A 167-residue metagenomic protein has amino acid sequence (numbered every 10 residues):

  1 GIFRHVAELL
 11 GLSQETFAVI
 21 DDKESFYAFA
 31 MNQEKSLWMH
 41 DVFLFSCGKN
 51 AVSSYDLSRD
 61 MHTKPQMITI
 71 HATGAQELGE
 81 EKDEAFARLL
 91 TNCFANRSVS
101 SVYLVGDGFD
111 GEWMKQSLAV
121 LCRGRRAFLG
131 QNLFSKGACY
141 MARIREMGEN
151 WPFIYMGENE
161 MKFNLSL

Functional and structural regions predicted by a protein language model:
G1, F45-G48, L104-F109, G157-E160: Structural motif
G1, T91-L118, G130-Q131: Glycine-rich phosphate-binding loops at beta-strand->alpha-helix junctions
G1-V42, A72, E84, R123-G124: Nucleotide/phosphate-binding catalytic cleft detector across ATP-hydrolyzing and phosphate-transferring enzymes
I2-H5, F29-M31, V52-D56, D110-S117: A short acidic (Asp/Glu
A28-M67: Gly/Thr-rich phosphate-binding beta-strand-loop-beta motif of the actin/hexokinase/Hsp70
R59-N92, M141: Glycine-rich phosphate-binding loop plus the immediately following alpha-helix
N132-G137: Repeat-based blade/solenoid architectures
M141-L167: Acidic, glycine/GT-rich loop-and beta-edge segments that sit at the periphery of enzyme/chaperone cores
